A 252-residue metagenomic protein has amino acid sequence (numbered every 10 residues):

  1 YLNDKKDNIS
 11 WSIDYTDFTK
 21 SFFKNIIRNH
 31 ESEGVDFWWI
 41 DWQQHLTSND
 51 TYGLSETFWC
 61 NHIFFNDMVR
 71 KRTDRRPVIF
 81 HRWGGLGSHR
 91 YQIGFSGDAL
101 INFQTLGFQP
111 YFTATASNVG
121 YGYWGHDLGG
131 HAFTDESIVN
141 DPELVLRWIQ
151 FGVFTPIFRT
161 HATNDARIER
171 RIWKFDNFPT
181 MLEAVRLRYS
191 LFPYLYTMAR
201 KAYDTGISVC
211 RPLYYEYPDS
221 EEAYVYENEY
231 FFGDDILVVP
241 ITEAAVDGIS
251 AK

Functional and structural regions predicted by a protein language model:
Y1-K252: Catalytic-domain carbohydrate-binding cleft regions of carbohydrate-active enzymes
